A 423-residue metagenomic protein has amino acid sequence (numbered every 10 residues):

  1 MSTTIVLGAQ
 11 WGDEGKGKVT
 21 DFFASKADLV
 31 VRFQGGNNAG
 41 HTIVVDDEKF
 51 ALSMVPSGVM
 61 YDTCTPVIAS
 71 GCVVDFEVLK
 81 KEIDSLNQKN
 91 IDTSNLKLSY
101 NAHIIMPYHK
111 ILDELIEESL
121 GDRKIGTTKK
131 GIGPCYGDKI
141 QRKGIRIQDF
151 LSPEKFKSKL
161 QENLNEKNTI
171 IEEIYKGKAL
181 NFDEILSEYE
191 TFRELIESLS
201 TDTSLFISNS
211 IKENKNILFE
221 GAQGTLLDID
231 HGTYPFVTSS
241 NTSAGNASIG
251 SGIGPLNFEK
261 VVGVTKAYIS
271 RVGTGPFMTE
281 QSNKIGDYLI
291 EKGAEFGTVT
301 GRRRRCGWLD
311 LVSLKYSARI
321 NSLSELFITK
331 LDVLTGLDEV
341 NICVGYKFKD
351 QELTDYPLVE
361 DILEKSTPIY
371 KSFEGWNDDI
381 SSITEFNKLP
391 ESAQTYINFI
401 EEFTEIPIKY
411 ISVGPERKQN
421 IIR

Functional and structural regions predicted by a protein language model:
M1-R423: Non-transmembrane, aqueous-exposed alpha-helical and coiled segments at domain scale
